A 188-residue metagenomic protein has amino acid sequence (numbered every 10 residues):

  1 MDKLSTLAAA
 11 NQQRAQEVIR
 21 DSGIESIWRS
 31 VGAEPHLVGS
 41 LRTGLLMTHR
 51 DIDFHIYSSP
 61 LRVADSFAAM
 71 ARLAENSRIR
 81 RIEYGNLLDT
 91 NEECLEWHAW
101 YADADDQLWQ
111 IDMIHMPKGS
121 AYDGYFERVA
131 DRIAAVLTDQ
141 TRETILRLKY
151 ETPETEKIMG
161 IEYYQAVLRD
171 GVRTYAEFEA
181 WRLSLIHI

Functional and structural regions predicted by a protein language model:
M1-V38: Helical scaffold of the NTase/Pol beta-like nucleotidyltransferase catalytic core
I24-F67: Active-site nucleotide-donor binding segment shared across nucleotidyl transfer reactions
V38, D123-G124: Hydrophobic N-terminal alpha-helices or hydrophobic patches in metabolic proteins across all domains of life
P60-A64, D106-Q107, K118-A121: Short, charged/polar surface micro-motifs in flexible loops or helix N-caps
S66-A74: Short amphipathic alpha-helices in soluble, non-transmembrane regions that often serve as interface/regulatory elements
S77-P117: Conserved catalytic core of two-metal-ion nucleotidyltransferases
G124-A130, V136-F178: Acidic, metal-coordinating catalytic segment for phosphate/diphosphate chemistry, firing primarily on the Nudix
I186-I188: Conserved small/polar residues in nucleotide/adenosyl-binding loops
